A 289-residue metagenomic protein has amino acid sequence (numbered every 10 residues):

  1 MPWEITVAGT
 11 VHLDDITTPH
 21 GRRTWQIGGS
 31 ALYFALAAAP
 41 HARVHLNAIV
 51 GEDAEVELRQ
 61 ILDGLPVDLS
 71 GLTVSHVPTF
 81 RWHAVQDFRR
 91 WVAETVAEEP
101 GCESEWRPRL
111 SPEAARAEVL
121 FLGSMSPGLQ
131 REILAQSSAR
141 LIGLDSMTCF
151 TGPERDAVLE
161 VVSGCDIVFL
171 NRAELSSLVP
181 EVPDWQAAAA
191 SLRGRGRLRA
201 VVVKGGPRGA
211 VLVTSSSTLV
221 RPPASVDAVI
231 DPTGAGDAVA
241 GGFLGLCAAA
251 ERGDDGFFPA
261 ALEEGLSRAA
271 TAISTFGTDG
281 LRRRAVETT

Functional and structural regions predicted by a protein language model:
M1-W3, W185-T289: Conserved phosphate-binding/catalytic region of the ribokinase-like
W3-I5, L13-W25, P40-F121, A135-L141 (+1 more regions): Conserved N-terminal subdomain of the carbohydrate kinase-like
G29-A39: Histidine-anchored nucleotide/phosphate-binding helix
L36, W82-V85, G209-V213: Short beta-strand scaffold segments in enzyme catalytic cores
A38, N171, G236: Short, conserved phosphate/pyrophosphate- and ester-handling motifs at nucleotide-, phospho-/glycolipid
G51-D53, G123-L129, M147-T151: Short beta->alpha connector loops
L58-I61, G128-Q136, D156-E160: A short acidic, amphipathic alpha-helical/loop segment
S138-L141, T148-L219: Conserved phosphate/ATP/ADP-binding segment of small-molecule kinases
